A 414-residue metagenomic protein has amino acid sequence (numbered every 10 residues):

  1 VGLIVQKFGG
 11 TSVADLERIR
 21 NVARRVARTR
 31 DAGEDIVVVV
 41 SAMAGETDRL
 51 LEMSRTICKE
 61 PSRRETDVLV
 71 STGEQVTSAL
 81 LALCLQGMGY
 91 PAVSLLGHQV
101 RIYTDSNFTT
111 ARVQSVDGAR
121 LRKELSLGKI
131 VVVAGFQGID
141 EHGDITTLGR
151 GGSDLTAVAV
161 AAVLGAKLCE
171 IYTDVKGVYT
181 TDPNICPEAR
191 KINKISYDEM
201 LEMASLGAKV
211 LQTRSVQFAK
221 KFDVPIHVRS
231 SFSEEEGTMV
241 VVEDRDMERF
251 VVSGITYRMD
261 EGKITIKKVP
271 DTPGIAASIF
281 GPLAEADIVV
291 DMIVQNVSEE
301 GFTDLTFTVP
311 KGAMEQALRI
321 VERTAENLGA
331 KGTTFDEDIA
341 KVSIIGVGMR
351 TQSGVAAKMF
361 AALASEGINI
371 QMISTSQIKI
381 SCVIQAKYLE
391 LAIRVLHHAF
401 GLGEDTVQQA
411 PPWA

Functional and structural regions predicted by a protein language model:
V1-V216, I384-Q385, F400, E404 (+1 more regions): Nucleotide/pyrophosphate-binding catalytic subdomain
A32, M88, F222, A286 (+1 more regions): Conserved dinucleotide-binding and phosphotransfer motif residues
M43, S231, Q295: Active-site beta-loop-alpha junctions enriched in small/polar residues
I57, G237-A414: A conserved regulatory-domain signal marking ACT and ACT-like small-molecule sensing domains and adjacent regulatory
L168-Y172, I226-V228, D291, M372: Short hydrophobic alpha-helical runs that function as membrane-insertion/retention elements
A219: Acidic-aromatic/histidine active-site loop/patch
V224-E235, M259: Active-site C-terminal subdomain of aminotransferase-like
